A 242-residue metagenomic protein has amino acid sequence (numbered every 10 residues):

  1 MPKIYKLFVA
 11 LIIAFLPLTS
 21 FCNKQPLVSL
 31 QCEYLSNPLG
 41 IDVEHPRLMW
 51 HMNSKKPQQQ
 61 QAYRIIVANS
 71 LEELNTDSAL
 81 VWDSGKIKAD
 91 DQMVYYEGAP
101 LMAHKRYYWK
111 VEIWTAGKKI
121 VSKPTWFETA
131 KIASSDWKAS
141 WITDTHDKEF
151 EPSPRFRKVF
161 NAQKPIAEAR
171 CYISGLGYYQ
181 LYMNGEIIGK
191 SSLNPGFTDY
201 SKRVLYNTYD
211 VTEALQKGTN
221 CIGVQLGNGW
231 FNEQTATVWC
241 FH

Functional and structural regions predicted by a protein language model:
M1-P26: Bacterial Sec-dependent N-terminal signal peptides
N23-K56, W126-A133: Pro/Thr/Ser/Gly-rich low-complexity, intrinsically disordered linker/stalk tracts
S29, R47, Q60-R64, E168 (+1 more regions): Exposed beta-strand and adjacent loop surfaces of beta-rich binding modules that mediate intermolecular recognition
L30, S84, K123-T125, S191: Short hydrophobic alpha-helix segments
L30, T129-E151: Low-complexity, Pro/Ser/Thr- and charge-rich linker/hinge segments at domain boundaries
P38-D42, M102, E149-F150: Short, solvent-exposed beta-strand/turn "edge" segments of beta-rich domains on protein surfaces
W50, I87, M93-V94, R106-K110 (+4 more regions): Accessory beta-strand-rich segments of carbohydrate-active enzymes
M52, Q58-R106, E112, A116-V121 (+1 more regions): Recognizes extended acidic, P/S/T-rich segments that occur within or adjacent to Ig-like beta-sandwich modules
